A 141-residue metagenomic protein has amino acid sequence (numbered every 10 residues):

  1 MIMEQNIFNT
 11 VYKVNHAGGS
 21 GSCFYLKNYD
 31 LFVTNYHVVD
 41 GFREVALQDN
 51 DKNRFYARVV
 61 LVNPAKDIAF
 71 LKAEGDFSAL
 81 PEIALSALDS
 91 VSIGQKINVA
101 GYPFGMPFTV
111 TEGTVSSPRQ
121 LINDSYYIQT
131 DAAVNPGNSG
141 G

Functional and structural regions predicted by a protein language model:
F8-N9, H16-S20, K27-G101, G105-F108 (+1 more regions): Conserved active-site neighborhood of the chymotrypsin/trypsin-like protease fold
F24, V115, A133-G141: Catalytic nucleophile loop of clan PA
V60-V62, Y102, P118-R119, A133 (+1 more regions): Residue-level recognition of beta-strand microenvironments
L88, Y102-P103, E112, P136-G140: Catalytic cores of peptidoglycan-degrading enzymes
V110-L121: Short, compositionally biased
